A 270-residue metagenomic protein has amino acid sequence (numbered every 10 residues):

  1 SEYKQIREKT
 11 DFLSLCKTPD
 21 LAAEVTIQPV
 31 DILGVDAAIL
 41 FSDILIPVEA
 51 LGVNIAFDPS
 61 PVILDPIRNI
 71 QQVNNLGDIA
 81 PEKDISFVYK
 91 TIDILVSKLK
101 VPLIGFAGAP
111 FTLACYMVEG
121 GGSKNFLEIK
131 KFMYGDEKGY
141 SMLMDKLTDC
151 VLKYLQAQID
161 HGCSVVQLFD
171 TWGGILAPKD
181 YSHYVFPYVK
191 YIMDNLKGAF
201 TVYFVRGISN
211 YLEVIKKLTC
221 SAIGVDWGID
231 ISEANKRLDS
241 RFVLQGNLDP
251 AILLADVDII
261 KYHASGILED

Functional and structural regions predicted by a protein language model:
S1-P59, F186, Y191, K261 (+1 more regions): N-terminal basic, low-complexity leaders that serve as flexible interaction/assembly modules and, when applicable, as
E8-D11, Q71-A80, M133-Y140: Short glycine/proline- and acidic residue-enriched helix-loop micro-motifs that form flexible lids or anion-recognition
F12, I63, D78, T171 (+1 more regions): Short, flexible active-site loop motifs that bind/organize anionic cofactors or intermediates
T18, N69-N75, N125, D256: Intrinsic-disorder/low-complexity, polar/charged segments
I44-P47, V62, Q71, P110-T112: A short acidic, glycine/proline-enriched capping/turn motif at secondary-structure boundaries, especially helix N-cap
I55-N69, S123-K130: A charged helix-plus-loop insertion that forms the helical arch/lid used to bind and gate nucleic-acid substrates
S60-K98: A gly/proline- and charged-residue-enriched helix-loop-helix capping module
D84-D270: Active-site loop segments of alpha/beta catalytic cores
